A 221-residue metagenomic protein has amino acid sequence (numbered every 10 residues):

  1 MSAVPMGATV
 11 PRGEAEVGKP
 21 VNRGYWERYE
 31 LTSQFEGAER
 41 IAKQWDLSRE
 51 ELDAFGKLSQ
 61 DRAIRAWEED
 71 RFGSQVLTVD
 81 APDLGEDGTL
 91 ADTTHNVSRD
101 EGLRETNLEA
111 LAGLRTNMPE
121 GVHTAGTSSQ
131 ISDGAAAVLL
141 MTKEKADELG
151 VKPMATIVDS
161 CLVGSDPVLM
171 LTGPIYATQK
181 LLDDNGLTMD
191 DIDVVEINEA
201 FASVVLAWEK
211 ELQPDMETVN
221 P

Functional and structural regions predicted by a protein language model:
M1-I41: Flexible glycine-/small-residue-enriched beta->alpha junction loops that bind anionic phosphate/pyrophosphate groups
A15-R23, T116-T124, T156-V163, E217-P221: Glycine/charged-rich beta-loop-alpha catalytic/anionic-binding loops adjacent to active sites
Y25-S33, D46, E50-G56, E120-A137 (+3 more regions): Active-site pocket-shaping loop/turn-to-helix segments
E36-R40, Q44, L58-R65, A110-G113 (+2 more regions): Alpha-helical scaffold segments in soluble metabolic enzymes
E39, Q75-P82, V158-P221: Active-site pocket-lining segment
E51-E148, E211-T218: N-terminal extracellular/periplasmic Venus flytrap/periplasmic-binding protein-like
E144-T156, L187-M189: Phosphate-handling active-site elements
